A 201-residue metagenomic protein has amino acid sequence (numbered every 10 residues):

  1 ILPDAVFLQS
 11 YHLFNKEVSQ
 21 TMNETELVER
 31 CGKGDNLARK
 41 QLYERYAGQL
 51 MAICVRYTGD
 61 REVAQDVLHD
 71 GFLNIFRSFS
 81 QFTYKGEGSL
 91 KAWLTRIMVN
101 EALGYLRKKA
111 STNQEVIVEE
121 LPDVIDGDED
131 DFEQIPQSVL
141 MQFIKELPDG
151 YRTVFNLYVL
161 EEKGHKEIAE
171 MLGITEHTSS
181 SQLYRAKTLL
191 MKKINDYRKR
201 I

Functional and structural regions predicted by a protein language model:
I1-Q20, R30, E170-G173, K187-I201: C-terminal edge and immediately downstream basic/flexible tail or linker adjoining helix-turn-helix-like DNA-binding
T21, S111-Q137: Internal acidic/polar
V28-A52: A short, charge-rich alpha-helical start-of-domain segment used by transcription regulators
G32-K33, F72-E87, K109-A110: Sigma70-family region 2
Y43-R61, S78, I144, N195-D196: Amphipathic, Lys/Arg- and hydrophobic-enriched alpha-helical face
A52, D66-L73, G88-N100: Structural recognition of an alpha-helix C-terminal capping motif at a helix-to-coil junction
S80-Q81, T95-V116: Arg/Lys-rich amphipathic alpha helix in sigma70-family domain 2
L103, Y151, L160, K166 (+1 more regions): DNA-recognition helix of helix-turn-helix
